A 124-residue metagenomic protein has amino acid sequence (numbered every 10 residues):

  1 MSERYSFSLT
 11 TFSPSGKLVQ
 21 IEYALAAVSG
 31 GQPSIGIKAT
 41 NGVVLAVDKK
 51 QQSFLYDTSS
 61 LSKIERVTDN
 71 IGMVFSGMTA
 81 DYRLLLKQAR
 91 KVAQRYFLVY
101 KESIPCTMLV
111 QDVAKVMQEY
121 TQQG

Functional and structural regions predicted by a protein language model:
M1-G124: Long, low-complexity N-terminal extensions
